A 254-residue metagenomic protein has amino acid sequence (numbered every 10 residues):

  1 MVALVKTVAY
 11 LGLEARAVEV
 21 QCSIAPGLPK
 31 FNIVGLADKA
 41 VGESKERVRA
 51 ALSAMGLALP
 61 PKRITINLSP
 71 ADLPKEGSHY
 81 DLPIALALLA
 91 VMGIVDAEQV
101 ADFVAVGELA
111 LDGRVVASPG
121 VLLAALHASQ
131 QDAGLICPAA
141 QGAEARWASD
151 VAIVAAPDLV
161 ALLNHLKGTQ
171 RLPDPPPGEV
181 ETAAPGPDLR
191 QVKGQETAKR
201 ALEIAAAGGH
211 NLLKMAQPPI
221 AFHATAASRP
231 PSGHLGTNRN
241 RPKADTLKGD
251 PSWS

Functional and structural regions predicted by a protein language model:
M1-Q217, F222-H223, G233, R241-W253: Peripheral, non-AAA+ core regions of ATP-driven protein-machinery
